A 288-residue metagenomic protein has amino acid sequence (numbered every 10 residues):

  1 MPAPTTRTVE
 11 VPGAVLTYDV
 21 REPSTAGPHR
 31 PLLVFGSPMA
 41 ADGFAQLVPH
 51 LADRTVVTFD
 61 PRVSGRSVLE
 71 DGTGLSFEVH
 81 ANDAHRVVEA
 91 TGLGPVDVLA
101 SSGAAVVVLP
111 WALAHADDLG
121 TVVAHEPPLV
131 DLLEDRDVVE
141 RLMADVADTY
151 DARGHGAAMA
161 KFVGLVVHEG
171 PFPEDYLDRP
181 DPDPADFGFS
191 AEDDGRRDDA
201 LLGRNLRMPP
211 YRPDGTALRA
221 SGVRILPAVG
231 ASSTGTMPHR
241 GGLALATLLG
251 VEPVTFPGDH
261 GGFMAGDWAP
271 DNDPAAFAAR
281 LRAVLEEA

Functional and structural regions predicted by a protein language model:
R7-V68: Conserved HGGG/HGGXW glycine-rich cap/lid loop of the alpha/beta-hydrolase fold
A26-G27, T91-G94, A288: Glycine-rich phosphate-binding loop signature in dinucleotide/nucleotide-binding domains
A45, A81, H239-L243: Short, surface-exposed alpha-helical segments at coil->helix boundaries
P61-V63, P127, G258: Active-site loop/turn elements of alpha/beta-hydrolase fold enzymes, especially the short glycine-/histidine-rich
V63-D97: Active-site loop/oxyanion-hole signature of alpha/beta-hydrolase fold enzymes
G94-E134: Conserved hydrolase catalytic core segment
V138-E252: Alpha/beta-hydrolase
L249-A288: Catalytic active-site module of serine/aspartate enzymes centered on a nucleophile-bearing elbow/loop
